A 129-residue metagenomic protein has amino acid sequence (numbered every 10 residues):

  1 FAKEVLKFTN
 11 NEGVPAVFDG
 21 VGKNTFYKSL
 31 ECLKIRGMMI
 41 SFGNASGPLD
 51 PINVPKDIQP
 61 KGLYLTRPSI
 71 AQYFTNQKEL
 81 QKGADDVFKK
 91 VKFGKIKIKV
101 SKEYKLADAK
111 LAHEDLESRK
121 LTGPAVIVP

Functional and structural regions predicted by a protein language model:
F1-P129: Terminal helix/beta-alpha structural elements that buttress the NAD(P)+-binding lobe
